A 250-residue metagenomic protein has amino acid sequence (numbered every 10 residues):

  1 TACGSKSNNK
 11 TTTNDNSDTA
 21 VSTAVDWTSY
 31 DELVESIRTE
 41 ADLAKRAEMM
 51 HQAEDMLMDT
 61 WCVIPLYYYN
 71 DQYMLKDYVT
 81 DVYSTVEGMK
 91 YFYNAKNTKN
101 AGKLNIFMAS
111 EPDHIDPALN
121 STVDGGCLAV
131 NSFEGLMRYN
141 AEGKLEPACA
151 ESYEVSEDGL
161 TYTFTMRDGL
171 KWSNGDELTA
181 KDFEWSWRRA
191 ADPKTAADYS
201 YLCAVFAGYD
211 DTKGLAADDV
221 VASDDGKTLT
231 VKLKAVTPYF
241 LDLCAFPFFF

Functional and structural regions predicted by a protein language model:
T1-N8, D15-L104: Detector for C-terminal structural segments
T28-E35, A44-D55, V130, E134 (+6 more regions): Solvent-exposed, polar/charged alpha-helical surfaces in well-ordered, non-transmembrane soluble domains, broadly
E35-K45, H51-C62, M137, A141 (+5 more regions): Sec-exported extracytoplasmic/periplasmic mature domains
P65, M74, F107-E157: N-terminal lobe/hinge region of extracytoplasmic solute-binding protein
Y69-Q72, A109-P112, A141-E142, D158-L160 (+6 more regions): Solvent-exposed coil/turn segments that connect beta secondary-structure elements in extracytoplasmic/periplasmic
M74-F92, S110-G126, C149, F240-F249: A structural "hinge/loop" feature
E151-Y199, T230: Aromatic- and charge-enriched surface segment that lines or borders ligand/interaction sites
E184, Y199-F250: Surface-exposed binding/hinge segments that line and control ligand-binding clefts or catalytic entry sites
